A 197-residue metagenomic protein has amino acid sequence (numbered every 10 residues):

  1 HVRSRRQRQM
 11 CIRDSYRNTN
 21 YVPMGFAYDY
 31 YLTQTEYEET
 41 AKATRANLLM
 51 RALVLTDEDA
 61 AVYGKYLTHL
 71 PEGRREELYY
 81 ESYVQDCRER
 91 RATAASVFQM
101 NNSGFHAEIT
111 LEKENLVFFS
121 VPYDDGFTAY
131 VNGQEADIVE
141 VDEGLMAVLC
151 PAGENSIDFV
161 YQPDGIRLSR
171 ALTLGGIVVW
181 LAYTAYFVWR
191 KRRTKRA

Functional and structural regions predicted by a protein language model:
H1-I12: Single conserved hydrophobic/aromatic residue that forms the stacking wall/gate of nucleotide- or nucleobase-binding
S4, Y16, F26, Y123 (+1 more regions): Aromatic side chains
S15-R17, L149: Short, well-ordered beta-strand micro-motif
R17-D86: Catalytic cores of secreted or luminal carbohydrate-active enzymes
A60-A61, Y66-A197: Active-site-proximal, structured, solvent-exposed surfaces of multi-pass membrane proteins that position macromolecular
